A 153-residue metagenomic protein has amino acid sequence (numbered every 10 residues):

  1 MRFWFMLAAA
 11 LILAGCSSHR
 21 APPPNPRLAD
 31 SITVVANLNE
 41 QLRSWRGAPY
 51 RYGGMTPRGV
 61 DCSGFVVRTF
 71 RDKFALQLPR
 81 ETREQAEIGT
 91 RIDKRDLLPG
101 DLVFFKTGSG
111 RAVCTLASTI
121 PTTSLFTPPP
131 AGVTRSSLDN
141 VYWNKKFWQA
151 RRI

Functional and structural regions predicted by a protein language model:
M1-W4: Positively charged n-region of N-terminal signal peptides that target proteins for export
A10-V34: Bacterial Sec signal peptide processing site at the extreme N-terminus
N25-A29, P49-P57, K106: Second-shell loop/turn segments in exported
L28, L76-L138: ...with weaker cross-activation on analogous glycine-rich loops/strands in unrelated enzymes
L38, L42-V60: Extracytoplasmic/periplasm-facing segments of secreted or lipoprotein envelope proteins
L42-Y50, T69-L78, T107, P129 (+1 more regions): Sec/Tat-exported extracytoplasmic proteins
P57-F70: Active-site nucleophilic cysteine motif
D139-I153: Glycine- and charge-enriched low-complexity intrinsically disordered segments
